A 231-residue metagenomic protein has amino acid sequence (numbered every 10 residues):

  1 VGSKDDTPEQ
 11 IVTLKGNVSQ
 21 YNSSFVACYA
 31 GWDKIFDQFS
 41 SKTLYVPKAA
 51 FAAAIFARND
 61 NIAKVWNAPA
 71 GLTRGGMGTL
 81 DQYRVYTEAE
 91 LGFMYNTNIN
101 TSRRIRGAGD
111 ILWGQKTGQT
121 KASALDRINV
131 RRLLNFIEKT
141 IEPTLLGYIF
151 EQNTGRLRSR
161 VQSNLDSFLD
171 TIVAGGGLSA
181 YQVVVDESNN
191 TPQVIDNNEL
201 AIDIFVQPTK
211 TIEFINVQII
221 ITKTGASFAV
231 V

Functional and structural regions predicted by a protein language model:
V1-V231: Structured, hydrophobic secondary-structure cores that serve as assembly/anchoring elements
